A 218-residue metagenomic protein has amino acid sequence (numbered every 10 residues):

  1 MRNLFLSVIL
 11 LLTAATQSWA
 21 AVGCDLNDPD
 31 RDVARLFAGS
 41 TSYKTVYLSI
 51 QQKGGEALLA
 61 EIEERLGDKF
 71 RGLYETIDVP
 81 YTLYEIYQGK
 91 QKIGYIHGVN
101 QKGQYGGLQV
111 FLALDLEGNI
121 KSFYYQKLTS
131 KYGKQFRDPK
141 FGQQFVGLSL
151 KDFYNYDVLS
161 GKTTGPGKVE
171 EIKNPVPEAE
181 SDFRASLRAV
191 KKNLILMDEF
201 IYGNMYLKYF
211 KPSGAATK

Functional and structural regions predicted by a protein language model:
M1-S7: Positively charged n-region of N-terminal signal peptides that target proteins for export
S7-A15: Bacterial N-terminal signal peptides
S18-Q109, L116-K218: Intrinsically disordered terminal and processing segments
